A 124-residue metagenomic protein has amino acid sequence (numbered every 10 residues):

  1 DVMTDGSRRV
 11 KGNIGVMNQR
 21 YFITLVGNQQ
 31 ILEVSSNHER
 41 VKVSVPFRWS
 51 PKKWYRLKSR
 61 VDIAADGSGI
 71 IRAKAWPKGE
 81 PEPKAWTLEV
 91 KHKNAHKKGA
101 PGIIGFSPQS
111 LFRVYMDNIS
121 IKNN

Functional and structural regions predicted by a protein language model:
D1-H38: Secretory/extracellular carbohydrate-interaction modules and structurally similar beta-sandwich "look-alikes"
S35-R60: Short, aromatic/His-centered strand-loop micro-motif at the edge of beta-sheets
R40-V45, G79-L88: Surface-exposed loop/edge segments in extracytoplasmic proteins
R48-K52, A64-D66, H96, Q109: Surface-exposed coil/turn segments at beta-strand junctions on protein surfaces, enriched
K52-A65, G69-A75: Short tryptophan-centered beta-strand motifs in secreted/extracellular beta-sheet-rich domains of glycan-recognition
R72-K78, K122-N124: Predominantly extracellular/luminal cell-surface or secreted proteins
E82-Y115: Flexible glycan-contacting loops in extracellular carbohydrate-active proteins
D117-I121: Extracellular beta-strand elements of beta-rich domains used for carbohydrate recognition/degradation or cell-matrix
